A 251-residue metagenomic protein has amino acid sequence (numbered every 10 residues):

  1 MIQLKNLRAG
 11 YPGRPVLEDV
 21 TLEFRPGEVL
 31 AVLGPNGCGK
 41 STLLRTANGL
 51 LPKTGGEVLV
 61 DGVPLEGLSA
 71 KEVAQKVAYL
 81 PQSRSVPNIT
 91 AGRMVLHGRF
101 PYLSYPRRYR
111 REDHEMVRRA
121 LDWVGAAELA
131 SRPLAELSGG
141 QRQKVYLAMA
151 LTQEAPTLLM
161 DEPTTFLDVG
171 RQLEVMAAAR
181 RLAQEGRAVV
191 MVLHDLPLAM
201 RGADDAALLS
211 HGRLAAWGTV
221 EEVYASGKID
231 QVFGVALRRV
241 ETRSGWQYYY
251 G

Functional and structural regions predicted by a protein language model:
L33-P35: The feature captures the beta-strand-to-loop junction immediately N-terminal to the Walker
N48: Helix-to-loop junction immediately C-terminal to a conserved catalytic motif
G56-P64, V73: Conserved ABC transporter NBD signature motif
L96, R111-L129, E154: Conserved ABC ATPase "signature" region
R108, P133-L137: Conserved ABC ATPase signature
L158-E162: Catalytic Walker B motif of ABC-type/P-loop ATPase nucleotide-binding domains
Q231-G251: ABC ATPase nucleotide-binding domains
